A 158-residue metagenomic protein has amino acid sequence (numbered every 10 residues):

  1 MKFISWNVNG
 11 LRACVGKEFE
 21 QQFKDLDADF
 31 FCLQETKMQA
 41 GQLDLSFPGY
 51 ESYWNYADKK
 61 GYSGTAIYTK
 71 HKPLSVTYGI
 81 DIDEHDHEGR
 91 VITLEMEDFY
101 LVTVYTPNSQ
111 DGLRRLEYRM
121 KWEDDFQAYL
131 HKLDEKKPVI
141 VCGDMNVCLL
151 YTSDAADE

Functional and structural regions predicted by a protein language model:
M1-F47, E51, A57-S63: N-terminal, active-site-proximal structural segment of metallo-dependent hydrolase catalytic domains
M1-N9, D98-Q110, C142: Active-site-proximal beta-strand elements of phosphoester/diester hydrolases
W6-A13, G79-I80, E117-M120: Short, flexible loop segments at the rims of nucleotide/cofactor-binding pockets, characterized by
N7, F23-G41, L101, L130-L150: Active-site beta-strand/loop signature of hydrolases that rely on acidic residues for catalysis
K37, Q42-S109: Structured beta-strand-rich core segments of catalytic domains in phosphoester-bond hydrolases
D81-I82, P107-E123: Surface-exposed cleft-lining segments at the edges of enzyme active sites
L116-K136: A long, amphipathic alpha-helix that forms part of the scaffold/cap immediately adjacent to metal-dependent active
Y151-D157: Conserved small/polar residues in nucleotide/adenosyl-binding loops
